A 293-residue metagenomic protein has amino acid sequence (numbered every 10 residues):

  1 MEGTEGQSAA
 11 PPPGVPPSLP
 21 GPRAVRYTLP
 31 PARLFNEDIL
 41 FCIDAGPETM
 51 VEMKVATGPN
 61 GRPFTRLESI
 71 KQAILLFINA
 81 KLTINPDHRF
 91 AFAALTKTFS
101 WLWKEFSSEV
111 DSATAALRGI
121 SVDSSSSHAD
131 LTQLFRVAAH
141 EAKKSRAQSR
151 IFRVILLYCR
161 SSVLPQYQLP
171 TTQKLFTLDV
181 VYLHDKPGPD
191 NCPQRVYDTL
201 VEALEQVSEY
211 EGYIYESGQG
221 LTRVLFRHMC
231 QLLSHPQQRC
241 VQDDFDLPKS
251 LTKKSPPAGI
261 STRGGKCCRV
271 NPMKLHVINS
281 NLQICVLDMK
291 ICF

Functional and structural regions predicted by a protein language model:
M1-R33, P257-P272, H276-N279: Plant-biased recognition of short, low-complexity, intrinsically disordered N-terminal tails
E2-T4, P47-V51, P59, F64 (+5 more regions): Eukaryotic short linear interaction motifs
T4, A9-R26, E48, E52-T57 (+4 more regions): Eukaryotic beta-rich interaction modules
A24-L29, P63-F64, L75-A80, F135-K144 (+3 more regions): Eukaryotic intrinsically disordered and solvent-exposed regulatory patches
P30-E109: Von Willebrand factor
I39-D44, E48, R89-A94, R153-L157 (+3 more regions): Beta-strand cores of modular interaction/reader domains in eukaryotic scaffold and signaling proteins, especially PDZ
F99-Y158, S162-V163: Von Willebrand factor
L164-V277, K290-F293: Eukaryote-biased recognition of electropositive, low-complexity segments and basic polyanion/acidic-motif-binding
